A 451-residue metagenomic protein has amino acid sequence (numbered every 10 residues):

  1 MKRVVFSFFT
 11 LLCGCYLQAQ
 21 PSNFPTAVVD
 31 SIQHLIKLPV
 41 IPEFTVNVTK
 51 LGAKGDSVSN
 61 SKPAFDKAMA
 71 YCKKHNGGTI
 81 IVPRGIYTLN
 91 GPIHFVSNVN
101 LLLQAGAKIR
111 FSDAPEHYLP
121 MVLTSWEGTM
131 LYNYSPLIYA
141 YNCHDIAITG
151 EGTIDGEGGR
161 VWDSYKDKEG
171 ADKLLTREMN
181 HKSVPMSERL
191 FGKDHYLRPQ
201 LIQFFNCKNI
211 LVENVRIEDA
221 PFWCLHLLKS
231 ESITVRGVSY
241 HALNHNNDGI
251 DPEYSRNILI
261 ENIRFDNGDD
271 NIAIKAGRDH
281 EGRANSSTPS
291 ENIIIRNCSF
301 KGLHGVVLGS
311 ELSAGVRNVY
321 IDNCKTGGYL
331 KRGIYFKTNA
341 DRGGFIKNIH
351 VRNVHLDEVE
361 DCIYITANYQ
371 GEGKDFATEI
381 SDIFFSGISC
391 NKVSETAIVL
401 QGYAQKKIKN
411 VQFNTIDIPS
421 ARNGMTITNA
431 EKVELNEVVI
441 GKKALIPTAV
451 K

Functional and structural regions predicted by a protein language model:
M1-N23: Bacterial Sec-dependent N-terminal signal peptides
L17-K451: Extracellular/periplasmic carbohydrate-active domains that bind, remodel, or depolymerize complex polysaccharides
